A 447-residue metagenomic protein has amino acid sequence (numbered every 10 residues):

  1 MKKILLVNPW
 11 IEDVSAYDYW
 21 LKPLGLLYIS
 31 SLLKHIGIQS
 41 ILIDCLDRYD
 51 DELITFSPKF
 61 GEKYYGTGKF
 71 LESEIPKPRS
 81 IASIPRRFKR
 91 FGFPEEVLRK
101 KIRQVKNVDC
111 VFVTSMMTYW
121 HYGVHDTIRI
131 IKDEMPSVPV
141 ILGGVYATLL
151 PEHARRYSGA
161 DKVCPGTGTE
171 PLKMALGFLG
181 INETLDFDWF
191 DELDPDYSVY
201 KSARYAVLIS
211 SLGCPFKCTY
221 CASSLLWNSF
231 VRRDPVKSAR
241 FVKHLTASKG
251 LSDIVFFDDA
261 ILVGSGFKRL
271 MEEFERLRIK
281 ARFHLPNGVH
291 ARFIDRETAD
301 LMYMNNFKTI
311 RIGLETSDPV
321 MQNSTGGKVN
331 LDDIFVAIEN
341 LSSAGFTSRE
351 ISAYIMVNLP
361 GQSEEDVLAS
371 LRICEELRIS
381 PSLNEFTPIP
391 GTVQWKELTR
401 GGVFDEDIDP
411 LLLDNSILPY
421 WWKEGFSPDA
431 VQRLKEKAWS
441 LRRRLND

Functional and structural regions predicted by a protein language model:
K2-G250: Acidic, low-complexity intrinsically disordered segments
I4, Q39-I41, V140, I254 (+3 more regions): Hydrophobic anchor at the start of a short beta-strand that flanks the dinucleotide cofactor-binding loop
L5-I11, A16, L21, G25 (+3 more regions): C-terminal accessory regions of radical SAM enzymes
I38, M135-P136, F307, F346 (+1 more regions): Short phosphate-binding/catalytic loops that engage adenosine nucleotides
F112, C164, V255, R311 (+1 more regions): Conserved beta-strand positions in the central sheet of alpha/beta enzyme cores
P151-S158, P360-E375: Catalytic cores of alpha/beta
G159-A160, Y303-T309, E376-S380: Glycine-enriched alpha-helix->loop->beta-strand junction motifs that scaffold or abut catalytic
D191-S348, S352-V357, R372: Radical SAM [4Fe-4S] cluster-binding motif and immediate context
